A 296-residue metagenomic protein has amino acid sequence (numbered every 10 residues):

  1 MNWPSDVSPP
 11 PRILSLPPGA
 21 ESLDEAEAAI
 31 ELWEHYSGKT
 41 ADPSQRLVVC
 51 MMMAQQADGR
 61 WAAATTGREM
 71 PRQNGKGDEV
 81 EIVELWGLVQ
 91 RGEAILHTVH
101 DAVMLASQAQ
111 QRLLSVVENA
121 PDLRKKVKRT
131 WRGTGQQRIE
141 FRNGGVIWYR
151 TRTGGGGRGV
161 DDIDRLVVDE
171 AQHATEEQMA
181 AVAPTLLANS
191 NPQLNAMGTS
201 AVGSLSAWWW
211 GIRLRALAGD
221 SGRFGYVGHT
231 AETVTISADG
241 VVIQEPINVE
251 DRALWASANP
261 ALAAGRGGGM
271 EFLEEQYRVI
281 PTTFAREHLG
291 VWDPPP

Functional and structural regions predicted by a protein language model:
M1-P296: Phosphate/NTP-binding elements of NTP-utilizing enzymes
